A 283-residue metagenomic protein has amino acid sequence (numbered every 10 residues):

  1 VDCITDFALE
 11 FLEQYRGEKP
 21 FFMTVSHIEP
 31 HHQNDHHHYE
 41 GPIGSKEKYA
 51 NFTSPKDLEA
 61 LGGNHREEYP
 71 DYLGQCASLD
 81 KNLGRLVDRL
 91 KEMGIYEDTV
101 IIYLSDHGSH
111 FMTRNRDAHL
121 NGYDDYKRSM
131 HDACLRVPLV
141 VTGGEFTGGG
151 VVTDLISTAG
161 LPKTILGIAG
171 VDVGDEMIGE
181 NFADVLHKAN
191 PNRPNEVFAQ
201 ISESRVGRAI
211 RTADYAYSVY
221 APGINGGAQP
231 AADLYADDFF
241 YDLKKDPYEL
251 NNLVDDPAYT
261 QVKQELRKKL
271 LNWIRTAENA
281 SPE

Functional and structural regions predicted by a protein language model:
V1-I4, R66-K81, I95, D124-V137 (+4 more regions): A short beta-strand-to-alpha-helix junction
D2-P55, K91-V100, Q261, E265: Active-site regions of oxyanion-processing enzymes, predominantly non-cytosolic
F22-E29, V100-S105, V141, V197-Q200 (+2 more regions): Short beta-strand segments
T24-N64, N115-P138, G226-P230: Core domains of carbohydrate- and sulfate-ester-processing enzymes
H38, L253-E283: Long, internal low-complexity/basic segments
H38-G44, K91-G150, S157: Histidine-centered active-site microenvironments of extracellular/periplasmic hydrolases and transferases
P55-Y69, T142-F146, K245-L250: Short glycine/proline-rich turn/loop motifs
S109-N121, T147, A159-P162, G167-F239 (+3 more regions): C-terminal cap/loop subdomain of S1 sulfatases and analogous C-terminal strand-loop tails that border
